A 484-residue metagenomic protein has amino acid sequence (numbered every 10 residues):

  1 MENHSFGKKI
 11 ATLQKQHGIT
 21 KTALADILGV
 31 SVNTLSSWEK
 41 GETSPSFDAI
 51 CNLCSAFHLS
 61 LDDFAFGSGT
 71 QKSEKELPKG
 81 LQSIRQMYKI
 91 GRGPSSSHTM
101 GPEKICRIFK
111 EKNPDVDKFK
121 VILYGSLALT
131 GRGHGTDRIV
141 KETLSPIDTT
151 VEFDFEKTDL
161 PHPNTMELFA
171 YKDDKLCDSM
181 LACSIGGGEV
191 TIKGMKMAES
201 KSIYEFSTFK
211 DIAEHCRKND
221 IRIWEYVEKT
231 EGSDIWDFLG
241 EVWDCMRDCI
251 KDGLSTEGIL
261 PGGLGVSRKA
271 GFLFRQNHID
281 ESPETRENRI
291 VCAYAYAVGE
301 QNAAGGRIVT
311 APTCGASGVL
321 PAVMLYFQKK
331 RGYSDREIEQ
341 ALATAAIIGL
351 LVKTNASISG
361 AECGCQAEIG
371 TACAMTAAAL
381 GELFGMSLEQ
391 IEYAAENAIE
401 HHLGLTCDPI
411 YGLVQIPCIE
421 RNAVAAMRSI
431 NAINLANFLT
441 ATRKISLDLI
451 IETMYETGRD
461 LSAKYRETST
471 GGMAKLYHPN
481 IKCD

Functional and structural regions predicted by a protein language model:
M1-H17: A short, Lys/Arg-rich alpha-helix, primarily the initiator
G18-S37: Short alpha-helical DNA-recognition segment
D48-D63: DNA major-groove recognition helix of helix-turn-helix/homeodomain DNA-binding modules
S55, A65-P78: Short, charged recognition helix plus adjacent turn of helix-turn-helix-like nucleic-acid-binding domains
K118-D154, A343-G381, L388-A394, E400-A432: A structural-propensity feature for long, helix-poor, extended segments
T143, T149-E281, R289-I290: C-terminal regulatory domains involved in ligand/effector binding and gene-expression control
R247-G364, G472-D484: Accessory "access/gating" subregions that flank catalytic or transport cores
L380-D484: Functionally critical mobile loop/hinge segments
